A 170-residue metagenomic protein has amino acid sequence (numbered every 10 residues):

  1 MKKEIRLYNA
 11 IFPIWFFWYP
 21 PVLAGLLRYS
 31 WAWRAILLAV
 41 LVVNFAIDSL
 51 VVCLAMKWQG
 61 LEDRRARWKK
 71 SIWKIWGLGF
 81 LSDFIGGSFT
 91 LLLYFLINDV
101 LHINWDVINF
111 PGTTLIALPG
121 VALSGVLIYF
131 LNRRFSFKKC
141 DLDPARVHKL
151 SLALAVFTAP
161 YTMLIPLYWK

Functional and structural regions predicted by a protein language model:
M1-K170: Juxtamembrane/disordered regions of integral membrane proteins
